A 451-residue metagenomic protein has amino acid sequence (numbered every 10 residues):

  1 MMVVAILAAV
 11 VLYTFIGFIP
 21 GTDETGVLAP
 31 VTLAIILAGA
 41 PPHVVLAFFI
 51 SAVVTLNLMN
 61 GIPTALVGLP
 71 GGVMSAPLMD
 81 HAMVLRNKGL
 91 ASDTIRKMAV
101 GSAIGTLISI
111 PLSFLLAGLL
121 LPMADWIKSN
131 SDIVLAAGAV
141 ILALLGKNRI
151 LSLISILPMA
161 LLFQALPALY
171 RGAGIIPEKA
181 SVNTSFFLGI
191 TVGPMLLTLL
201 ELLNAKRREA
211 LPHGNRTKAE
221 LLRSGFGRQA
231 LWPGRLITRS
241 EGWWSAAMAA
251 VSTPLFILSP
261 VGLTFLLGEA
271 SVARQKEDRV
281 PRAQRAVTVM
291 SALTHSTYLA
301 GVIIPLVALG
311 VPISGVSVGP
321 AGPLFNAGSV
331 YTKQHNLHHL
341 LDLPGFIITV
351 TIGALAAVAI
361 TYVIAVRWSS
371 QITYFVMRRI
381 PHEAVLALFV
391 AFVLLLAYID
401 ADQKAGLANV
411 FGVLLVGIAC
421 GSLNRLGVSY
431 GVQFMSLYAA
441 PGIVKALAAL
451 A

Functional and structural regions predicted by a protein language model:
M1-A8, A38-I50, K128-I133, I237-S245 (+3 more regions): Membrane-interfacial loop-to-helix junctions in multi-pass transporters
M1-P41, G118-W126, K179-A283, F392-L395 (+1 more regions): Helix-loop-helix hairpins and the membrane-proximal interhelical loops of multi-pass alpha-helical transport proteins
M1-V73, L78, N87, R96: N-terminal signal-anchor module of multipass membrane proteins
A8-Y13, V31-T32, L135-L142, S245-V251 (+3 more regions): Hydrophobic, membrane-inserted alpha-helices
V10-E24, L56-G68, L142-K147, A249-L258 (+2 more regions): Transmembrane alpha-helix interface/packing and boundary motifs in multi-pass membrane proteins, characterized by
P20-G21, A38-H43, K147-R149, S252-G262 (+3 more regions): Transmembrane helix interruption/hinge and helix-loop junction motifs
I50-L135, L263-A387: Helix-loop-helix junctions within the multi-pass membrane cores of secondary transporters/permeases
R96-L203, S329-A451: Membrane-embedded alpha-helical modules
